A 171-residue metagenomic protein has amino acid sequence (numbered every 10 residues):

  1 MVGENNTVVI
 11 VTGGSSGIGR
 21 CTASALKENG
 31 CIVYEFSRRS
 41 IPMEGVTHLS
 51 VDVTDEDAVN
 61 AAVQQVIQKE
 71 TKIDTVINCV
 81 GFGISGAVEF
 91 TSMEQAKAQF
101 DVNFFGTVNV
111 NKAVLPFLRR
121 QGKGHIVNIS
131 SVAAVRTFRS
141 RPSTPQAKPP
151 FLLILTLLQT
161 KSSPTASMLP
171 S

Functional and structural regions predicted by a protein language model:
S15, A23: N-terminal Rossmann NAD(P)H-binding glycine-rich loop of SDR-like oxidoreductase domains
E28-E44: Conserved glycine-rich Rossmann-like NAD(P)H-binding loop of the short-chain dehydrogenase/reductase
V51-A61, M93-E94: The beta1-alpha1 cofactor-binding region of Rossmann-like NAD(H)/NADP(H)-dependent oxidoreductases
C79-I84: Conserved NAD(P)H cofactor-binding loop of Rossmann-fold oxidoreductase domains
A87-V88, S92-K97: Substrate-binding pocket helix/loop in short-chain dehydrogenase/reductase
N111, A147-K148: Active-site helix of classical SDR
S131: Residue(s) in the substrate-gating loop at a strand-loop-helix junction that position the organic substrate next
